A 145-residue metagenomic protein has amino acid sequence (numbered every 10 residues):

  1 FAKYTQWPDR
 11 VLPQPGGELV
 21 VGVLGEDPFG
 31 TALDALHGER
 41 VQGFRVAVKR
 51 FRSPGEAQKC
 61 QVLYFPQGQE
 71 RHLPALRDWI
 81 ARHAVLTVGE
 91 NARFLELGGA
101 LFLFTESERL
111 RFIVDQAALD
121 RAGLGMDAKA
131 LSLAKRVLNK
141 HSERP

Functional and structural regions predicted by a protein language model:
F1-P145: Short hydrophobic alpha-helices and adjacent helix-cap/hinge residues
